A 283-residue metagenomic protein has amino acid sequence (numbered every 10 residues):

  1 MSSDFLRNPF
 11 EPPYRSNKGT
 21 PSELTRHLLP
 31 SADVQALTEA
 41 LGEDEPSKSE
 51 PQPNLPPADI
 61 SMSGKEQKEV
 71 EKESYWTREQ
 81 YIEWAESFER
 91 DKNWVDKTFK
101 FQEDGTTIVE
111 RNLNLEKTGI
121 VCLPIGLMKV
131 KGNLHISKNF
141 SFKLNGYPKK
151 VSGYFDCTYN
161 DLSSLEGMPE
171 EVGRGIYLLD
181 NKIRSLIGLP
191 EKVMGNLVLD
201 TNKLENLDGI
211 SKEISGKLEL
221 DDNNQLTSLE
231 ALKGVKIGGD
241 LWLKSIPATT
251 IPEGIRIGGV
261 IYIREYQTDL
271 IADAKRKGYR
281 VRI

Functional and structural regions predicted by a protein language model:
M1-K18, E23-R26, P30, E39 (+3 more regions): Non-Sec secretion/translocation targeting segments of pathogen effectors
D59, S63-I108, G278-I283: The feature captures the LRR N-terminal capping module
S87-F142, G146-C157, G173: LRR N-terminal entry segment and analogous cap-like coil->beta motifs
L115-G119, G132-S141, G153-D161, G173-I183 (+4 more regions): Concave beta-strand-loop units of leucine-rich repeat
L123, F142-L144, L165-M168, L186-L189 (+3 more regions): Canonical leucine-rich repeat
L127-M128, Y147-P148, M168-E170, L189-E191 (+3 more regions): Hydrophobic anchor residues at the C-terminal helix/turn of individual leucine-rich repeat
R256-I283: C-terminal capping region of solenoid repeat domains
